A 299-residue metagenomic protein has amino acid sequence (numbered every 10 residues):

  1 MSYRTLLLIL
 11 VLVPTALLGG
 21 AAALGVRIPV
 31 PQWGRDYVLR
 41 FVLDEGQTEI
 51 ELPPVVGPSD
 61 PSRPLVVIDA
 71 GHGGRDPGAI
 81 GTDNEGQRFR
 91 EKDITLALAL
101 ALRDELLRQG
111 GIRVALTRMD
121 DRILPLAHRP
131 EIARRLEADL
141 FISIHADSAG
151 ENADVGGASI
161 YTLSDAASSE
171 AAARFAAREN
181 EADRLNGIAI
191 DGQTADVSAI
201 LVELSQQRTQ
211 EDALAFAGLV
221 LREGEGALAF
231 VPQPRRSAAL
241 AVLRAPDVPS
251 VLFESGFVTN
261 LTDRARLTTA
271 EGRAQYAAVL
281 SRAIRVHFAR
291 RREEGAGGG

Functional and structural regions predicted by a protein language model:
M1-G299: Catalytic-site microenvironment of enzymes that process N-acetyl-hexosamine-containing cell-wall polysaccharides
